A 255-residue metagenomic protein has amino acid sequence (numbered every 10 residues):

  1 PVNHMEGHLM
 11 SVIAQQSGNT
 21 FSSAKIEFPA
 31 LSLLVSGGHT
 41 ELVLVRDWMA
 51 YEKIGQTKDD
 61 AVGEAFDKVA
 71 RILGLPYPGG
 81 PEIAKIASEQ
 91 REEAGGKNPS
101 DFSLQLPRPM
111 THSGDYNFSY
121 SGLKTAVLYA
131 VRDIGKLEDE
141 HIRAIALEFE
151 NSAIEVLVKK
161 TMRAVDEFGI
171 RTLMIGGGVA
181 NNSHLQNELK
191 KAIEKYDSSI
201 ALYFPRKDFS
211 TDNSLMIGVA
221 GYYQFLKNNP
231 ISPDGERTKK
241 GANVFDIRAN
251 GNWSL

Functional and structural regions predicted by a protein language model:
P1, L173, K190-I217: Conserved phosphate-binding/catalytic loops in two-lobed NTP-binding clefts
V2-A30, A220: Conserved phosphate-binding catalytic cores of ATP/NTP-utilizing and phosphoryl-transfer enzymes
H8-S11, P205-I231, G241-L255: Glycine-rich phosphate-binding/hydrolytic loop that grips phosphoryl groups
M10, S32-L34, T40-L44: Short beta-strand scaffold segments in enzyme catalytic cores
S17-K25, E89-Q105, K136-D139, K191-Y203 (+2 more regions): Short, basic, low-complexity termini and linkers enriched in Ser/Thr/Gly/Pro that act as targeting/leader peptides
R46-R91, K124-G135: Glycine-rich phosphate-binding loop plus the immediately following alpha-helix
I86-R91, N98-L173, N182-A192, F225 (+1 more regions): A contiguous, well-structured pocket-lining segment that forms one wall/lid of small-molecule binding clefts in soluble
